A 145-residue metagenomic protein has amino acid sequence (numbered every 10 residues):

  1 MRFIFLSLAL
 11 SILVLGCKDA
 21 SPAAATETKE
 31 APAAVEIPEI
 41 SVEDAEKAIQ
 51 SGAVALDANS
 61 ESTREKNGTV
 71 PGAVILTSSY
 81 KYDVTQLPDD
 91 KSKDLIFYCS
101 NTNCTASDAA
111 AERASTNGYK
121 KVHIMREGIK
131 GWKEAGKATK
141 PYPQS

Functional and structural regions predicted by a protein language model:
R2-L6, L15-E39, E65-F97, N101-S145: Rhodanese-like catalytic fold shared by cysteine-dependent sulfurtransferases and DSP/PTP-type phosphatases
V42-S51: A short acidic-Thr-Gly-centered motif at the start of a beta-strand
I49, R64-E65: Hydrophobic residues in alpha-helical segments
Q50-G52, Y119-K120: Short glycine/proline-enriched coil/turn segments at helix->beta-strand junctions
A55-D57: Structural scaffold elements adjacent to functional motifs in cytosolic proteins
N59-T63: Short, polar loop motifs at secondary-structure junctions
